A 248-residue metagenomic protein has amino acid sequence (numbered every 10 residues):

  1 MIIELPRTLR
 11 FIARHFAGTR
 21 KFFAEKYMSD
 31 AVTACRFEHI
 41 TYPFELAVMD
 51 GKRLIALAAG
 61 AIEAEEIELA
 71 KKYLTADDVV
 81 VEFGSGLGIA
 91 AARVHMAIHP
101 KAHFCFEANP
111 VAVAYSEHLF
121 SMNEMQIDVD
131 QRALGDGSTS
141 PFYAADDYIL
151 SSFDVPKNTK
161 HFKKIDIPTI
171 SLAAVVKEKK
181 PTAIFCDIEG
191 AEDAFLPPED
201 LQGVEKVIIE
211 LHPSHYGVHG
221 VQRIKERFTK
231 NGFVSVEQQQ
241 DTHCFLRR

Functional and structural regions predicted by a protein language model:
M1-R248: Phosphate/nucleotide-binding beta-alpha loop and adjacent structural elements of enzyme active sites
